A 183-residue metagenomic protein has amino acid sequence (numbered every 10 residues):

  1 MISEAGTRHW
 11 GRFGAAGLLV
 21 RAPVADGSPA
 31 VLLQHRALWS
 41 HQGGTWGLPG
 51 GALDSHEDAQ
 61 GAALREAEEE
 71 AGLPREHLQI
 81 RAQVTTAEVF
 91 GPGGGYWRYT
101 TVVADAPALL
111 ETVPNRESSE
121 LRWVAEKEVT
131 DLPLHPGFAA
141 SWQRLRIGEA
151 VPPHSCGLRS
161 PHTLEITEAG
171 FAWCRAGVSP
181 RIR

Functional and structural regions predicted by a protein language model:
M1-A25: Acidic, metal-coordinating catalytic segment for phosphate/diphosphate chemistry, firing primarily on the Nudix
W10-F13, D26, S40-H41, G94-W97 (+1 more regions): A generic fold-level signal
G14-A16, P29, Y99-T100, S119: Change "...and in nucleic-acid phosphodiester-cleaving endonucleases..." to "...and in nucleic-acid processing enzymes
L19, A37, K127, T163: Anionic group-transfer/hydrolysis microenvironments
V20-A22, H35, D105-A106: Residue-level signal for short segments within beta-strands and strand-turn junctions of well-structured beta-sheet
G27-E70: Conserved Nudix-box catalytic region and its N-terminal flanking loop in Nudix hydrolases and closely related
A52-L145, A150-V151: Unchanged
P153-R183: Domain-level signal for Mg2+-assisted phosphodiester chemistry and nucleotide/NA-binding surfaces in nucleic-acid
